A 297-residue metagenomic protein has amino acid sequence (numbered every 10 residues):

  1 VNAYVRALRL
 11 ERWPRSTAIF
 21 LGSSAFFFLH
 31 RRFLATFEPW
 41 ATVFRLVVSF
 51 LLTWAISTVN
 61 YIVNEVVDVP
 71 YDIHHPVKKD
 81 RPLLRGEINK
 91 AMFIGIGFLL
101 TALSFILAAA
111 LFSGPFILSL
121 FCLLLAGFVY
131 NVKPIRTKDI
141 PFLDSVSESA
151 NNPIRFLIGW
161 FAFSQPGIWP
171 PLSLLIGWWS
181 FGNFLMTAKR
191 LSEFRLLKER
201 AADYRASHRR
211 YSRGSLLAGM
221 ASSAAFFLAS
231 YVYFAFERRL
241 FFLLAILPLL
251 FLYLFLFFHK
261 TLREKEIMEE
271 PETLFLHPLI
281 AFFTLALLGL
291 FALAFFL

Functional and structural regions predicted by a protein language model:
V1-P76, G86-L99: Topogenic membrane-insertion module of multi-pass membrane proteins
T17-G22, P82, S145-W160, R205-S215 (+1 more regions): Small-residue-rich segments of transmembrane alpha-helices in multi-pass membrane proteins, especially helix faces
A25-L51, F105-L118, F156-G177, S230-L244 (+1 more regions): Helix-coil boundary and interhelical linker segments in multi-pass alpha-helical membrane proteins
L52-L84, P134-S147, F184-K198, F255-L256: Acidic (Asp/Glu-rich) catalytic motifs at the cytosolic membrane interface
V69, H74-F121, N151, R155 (+3 more regions): Multi-pass membrane catalytic core of lipid/isoprenoid biosynthesis enzymes
F93-I135, S223-L262: Transmembrane helix-loop-helix
Q165-A245: Helix-loop elements that line ligand-binding/catalytic pockets
L250-F291: Extended hydrophobic alpha-helices typical of membrane-associated regions
